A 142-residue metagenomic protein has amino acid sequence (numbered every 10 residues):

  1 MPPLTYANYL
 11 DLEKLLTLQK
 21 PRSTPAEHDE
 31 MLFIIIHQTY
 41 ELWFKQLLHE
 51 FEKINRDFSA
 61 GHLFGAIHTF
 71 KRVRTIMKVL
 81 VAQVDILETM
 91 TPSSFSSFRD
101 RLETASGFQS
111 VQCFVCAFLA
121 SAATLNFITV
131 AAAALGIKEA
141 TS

Functional and structural regions predicted by a protein language model:
M1-S142: Surface-exposed peri-terminal alpha-helical interaction modules
